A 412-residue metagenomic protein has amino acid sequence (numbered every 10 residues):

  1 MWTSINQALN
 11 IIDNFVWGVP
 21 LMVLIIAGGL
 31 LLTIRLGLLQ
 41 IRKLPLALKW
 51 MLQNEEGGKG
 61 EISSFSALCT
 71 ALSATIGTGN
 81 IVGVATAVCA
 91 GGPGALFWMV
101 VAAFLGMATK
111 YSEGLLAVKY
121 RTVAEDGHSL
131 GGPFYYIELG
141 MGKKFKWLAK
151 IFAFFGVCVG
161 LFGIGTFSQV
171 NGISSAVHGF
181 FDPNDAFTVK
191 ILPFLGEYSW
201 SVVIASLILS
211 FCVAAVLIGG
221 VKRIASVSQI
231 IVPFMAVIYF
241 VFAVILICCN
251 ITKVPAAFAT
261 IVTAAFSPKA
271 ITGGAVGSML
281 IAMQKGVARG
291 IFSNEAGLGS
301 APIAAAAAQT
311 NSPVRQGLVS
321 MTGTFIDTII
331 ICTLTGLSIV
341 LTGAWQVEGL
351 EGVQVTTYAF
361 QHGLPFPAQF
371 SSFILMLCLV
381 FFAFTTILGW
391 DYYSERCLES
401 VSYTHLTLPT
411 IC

Functional and structural regions predicted by a protein language model:
M1-T78, V88-A95, G106: N-terminal alpha-helical transmembrane segments of multi-pass membrane transport and channel/translocase proteins
L24-L31, L39-L48, V170-V177, S201-N250 (+2 more regions): Membrane-interface loop-to-helix entry segments
G28-T33, S73, A102-G127, F134 (+3 more regions): Helix-loop-helix module between adjacent transmembrane segments
T33, E113-R121, E125, F242-T260 (+4 more regions): Extracellular/periplasmic helix-exit of transmembrane alpha-helices
L38-S64, T86-V88, G92-L96, A108-K144 (+3 more regions): Flexible loop linkers connecting adjacent transmembrane helices in multi-pass alpha-helical membrane transporters
G58-C89, L116-G140, I151-F154, C158 (+1 more regions): Alpha-helical membrane segments and immediately flanking helix-loop junctions that form or couple to the substrate/ion
Q229, M235-E295, A301, A306: Membrane-embedded translocation segments of transport machinery
T404-T410: Conserved small/polar residues in nucleotide/adenosyl-binding loops
